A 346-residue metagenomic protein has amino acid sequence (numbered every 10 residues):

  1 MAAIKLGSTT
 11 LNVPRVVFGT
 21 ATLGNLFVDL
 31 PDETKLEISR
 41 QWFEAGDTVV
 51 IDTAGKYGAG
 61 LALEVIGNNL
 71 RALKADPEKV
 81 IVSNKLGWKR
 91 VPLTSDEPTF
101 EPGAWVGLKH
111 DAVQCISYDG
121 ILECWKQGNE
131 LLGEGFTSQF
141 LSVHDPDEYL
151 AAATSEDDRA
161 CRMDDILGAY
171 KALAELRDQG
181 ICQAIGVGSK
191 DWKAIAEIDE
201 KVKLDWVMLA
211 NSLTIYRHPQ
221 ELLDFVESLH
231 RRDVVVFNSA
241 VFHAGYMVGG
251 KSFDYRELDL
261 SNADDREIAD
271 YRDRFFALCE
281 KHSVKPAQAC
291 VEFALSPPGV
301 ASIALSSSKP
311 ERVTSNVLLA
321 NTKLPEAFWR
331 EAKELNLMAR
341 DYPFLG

Functional and structural regions predicted by a protein language model:
M1-E97: N-terminal binding-site loop/beta-alpha segment at the start of enzyme catalytic domains that lines or forms
A3, T34, K126, E130 (+2 more regions): Beta/alpha (TIM)-barrel catalytic core signal, keyed to glycine-rich beta->alpha loops juxtaposed to Asp/Glu that bind
G19-A21, D47-T48, A104-K109, Y149-A152: Short glycine/proline-rich turn/loop motifs
A21-E33, V106-L122: Active-site mouth loops of central-metabolism enzymes
R40, G67-R71, W125-E130, A174: Generic structural signal for well-ordered alpha-helical scaffold segments
L93-A104, G250-Y255: Short, flexible, mixed-charge acidic loops at enzyme active sites
E101-D111, E156-R159: A solvent-exposed, charged loop/short amphipathic helix patch at secondary-structure junctions
Q114-T137: An active-site-proximal structural segment forming one wall of the substrate-binding cleft that immediately precedes
